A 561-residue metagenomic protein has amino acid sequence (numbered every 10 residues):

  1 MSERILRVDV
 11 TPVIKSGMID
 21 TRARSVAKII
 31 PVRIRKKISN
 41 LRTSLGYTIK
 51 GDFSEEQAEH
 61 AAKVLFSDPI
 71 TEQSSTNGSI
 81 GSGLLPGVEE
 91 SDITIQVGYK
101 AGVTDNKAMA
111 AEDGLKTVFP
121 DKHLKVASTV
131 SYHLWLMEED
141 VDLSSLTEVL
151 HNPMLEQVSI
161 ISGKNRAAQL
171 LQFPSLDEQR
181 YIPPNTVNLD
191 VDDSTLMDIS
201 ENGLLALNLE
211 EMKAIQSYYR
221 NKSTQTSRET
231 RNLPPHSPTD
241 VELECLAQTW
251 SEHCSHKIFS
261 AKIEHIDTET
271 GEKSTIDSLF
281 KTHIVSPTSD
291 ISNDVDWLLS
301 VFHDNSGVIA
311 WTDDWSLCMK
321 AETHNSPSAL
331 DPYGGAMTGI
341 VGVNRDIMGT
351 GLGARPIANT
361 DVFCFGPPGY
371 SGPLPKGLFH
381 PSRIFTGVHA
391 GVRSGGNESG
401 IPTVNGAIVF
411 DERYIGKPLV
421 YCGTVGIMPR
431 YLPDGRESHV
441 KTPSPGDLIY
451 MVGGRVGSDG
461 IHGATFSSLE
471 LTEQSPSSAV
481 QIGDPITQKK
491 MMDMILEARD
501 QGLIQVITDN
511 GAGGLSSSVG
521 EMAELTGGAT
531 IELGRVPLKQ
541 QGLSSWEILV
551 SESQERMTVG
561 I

Functional and structural regions predicted by a protein language model:
M1-E470, P476-G483, T487, L496-Q501 (+4 more regions): Core nucleic-acid recognition elements
K417, G511-I561: Glycine-/charge-enriched secondary-structure boundary and capping motifs
M492: Glycine-rich oxoanion-binding loops at beta->alpha junctions
R499-Q505, E552-R556: Short, surface-exposed connector motifs at secondary-structure boundaries
